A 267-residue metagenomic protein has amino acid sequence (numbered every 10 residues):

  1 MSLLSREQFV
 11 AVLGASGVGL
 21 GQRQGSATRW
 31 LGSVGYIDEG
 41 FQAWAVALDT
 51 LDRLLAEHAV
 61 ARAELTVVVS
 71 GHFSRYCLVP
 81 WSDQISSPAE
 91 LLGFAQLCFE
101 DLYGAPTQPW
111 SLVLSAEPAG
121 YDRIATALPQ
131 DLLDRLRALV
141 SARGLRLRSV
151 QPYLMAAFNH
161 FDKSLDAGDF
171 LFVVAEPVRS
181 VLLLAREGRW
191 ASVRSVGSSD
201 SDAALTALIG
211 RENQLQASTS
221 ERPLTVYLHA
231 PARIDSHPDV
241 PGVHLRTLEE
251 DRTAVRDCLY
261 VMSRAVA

Functional and structural regions predicted by a protein language model:
M1-A267: Hydrophobic/aromatic-enriched cytosolic interaction surfaces used to assemble or bind macromolecules
